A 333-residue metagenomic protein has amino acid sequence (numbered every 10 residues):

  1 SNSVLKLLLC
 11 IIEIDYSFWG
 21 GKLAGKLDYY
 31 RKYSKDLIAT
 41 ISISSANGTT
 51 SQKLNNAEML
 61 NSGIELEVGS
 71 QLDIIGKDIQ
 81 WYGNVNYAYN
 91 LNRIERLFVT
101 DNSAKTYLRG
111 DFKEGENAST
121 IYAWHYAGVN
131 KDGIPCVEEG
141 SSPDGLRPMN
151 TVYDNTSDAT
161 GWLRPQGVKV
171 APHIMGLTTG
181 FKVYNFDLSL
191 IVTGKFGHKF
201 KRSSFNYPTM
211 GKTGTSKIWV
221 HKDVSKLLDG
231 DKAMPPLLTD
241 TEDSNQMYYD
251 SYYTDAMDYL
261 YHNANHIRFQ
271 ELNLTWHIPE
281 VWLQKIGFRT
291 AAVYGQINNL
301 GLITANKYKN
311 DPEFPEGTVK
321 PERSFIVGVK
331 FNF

Functional and structural regions predicted by a protein language model:
S1-I121, A256-F333: Extracellular/periplasmic, surface-exposed regions of secreted and cell-surface proteins
K6, K22-K26, H173, G197 (+1 more regions): N-terminal hydrophobic signal/anchor transmembrane helix of membrane proteins
E13, A159-W162, I174-L177: Short, hydrophobic/aromatic alpha-helical segments in well-folded domains
I38-S42, G63, M149-S157, E242-S251 (+1 more regions): Active-site-adjacent bridging/hinge elements
L54, Q71-K169, F200, T209 (+2 more regions): Conserved small-residue
N56, W124, V192-F196: Long, contiguous hydrophobic alpha-helical segments, chiefly transmembrane helices and signal peptides
Q166-S203: Glycine-rich, aromatic-lined ligand/substrate-binding cores of catalytic and carbohydrate-binding domains
K195-G287, A291: Extracytoplasmic gating/loop element in the C-terminal half of outer-membrane beta-barrel translocons and assembly
